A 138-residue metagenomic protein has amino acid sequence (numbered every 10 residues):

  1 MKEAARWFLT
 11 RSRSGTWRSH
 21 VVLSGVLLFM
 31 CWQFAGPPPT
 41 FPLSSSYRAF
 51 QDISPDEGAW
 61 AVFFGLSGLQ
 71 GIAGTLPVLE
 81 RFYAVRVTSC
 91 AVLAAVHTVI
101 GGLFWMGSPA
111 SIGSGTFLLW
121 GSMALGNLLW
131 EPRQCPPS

Functional and structural regions predicted by a protein language model:
M1-F29: Cytosolic juxtamembrane helix and N-cap/initiation of the first transmembrane helix
R18-H20, R81-A91: Membrane-interfacial loop-to-transmembrane alpha-helix junctions, especially the N-terminal start
H20, Y47-S67: A loop-to-helix transmembrane entry motif
L28, W32-F34, I72, L93-G107 (+1 more regions): Hydrophobic alpha-helical transmembrane segments and adjacent interfacial helices in integral membrane proteins
C31-S44: Membrane-helix interface motif
L69-V85: Juxtamembrane helix-break-helix junctions at the cytosolic face of small multi-pass alpha-helical membrane proteins
E80, A84, A95-F117, E131-P132: Membrane-helix boundary connector in multi-pass membrane proteins
G121-S138: Membrane-water interface at the C-terminal end of transmembrane alpha helices
